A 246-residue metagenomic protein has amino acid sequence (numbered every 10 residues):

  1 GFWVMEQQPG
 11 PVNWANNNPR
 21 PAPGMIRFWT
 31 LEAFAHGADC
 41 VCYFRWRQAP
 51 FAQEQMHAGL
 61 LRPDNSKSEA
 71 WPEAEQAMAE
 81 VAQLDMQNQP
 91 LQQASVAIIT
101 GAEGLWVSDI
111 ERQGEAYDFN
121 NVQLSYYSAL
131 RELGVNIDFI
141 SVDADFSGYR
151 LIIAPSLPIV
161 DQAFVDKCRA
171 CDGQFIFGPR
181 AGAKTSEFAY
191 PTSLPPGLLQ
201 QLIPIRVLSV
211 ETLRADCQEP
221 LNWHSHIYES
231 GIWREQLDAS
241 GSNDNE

Functional and structural regions predicted by a protein language model:
G1-E246: Carbohydrate-binding surfaces of carbohydrate-active enzymes
